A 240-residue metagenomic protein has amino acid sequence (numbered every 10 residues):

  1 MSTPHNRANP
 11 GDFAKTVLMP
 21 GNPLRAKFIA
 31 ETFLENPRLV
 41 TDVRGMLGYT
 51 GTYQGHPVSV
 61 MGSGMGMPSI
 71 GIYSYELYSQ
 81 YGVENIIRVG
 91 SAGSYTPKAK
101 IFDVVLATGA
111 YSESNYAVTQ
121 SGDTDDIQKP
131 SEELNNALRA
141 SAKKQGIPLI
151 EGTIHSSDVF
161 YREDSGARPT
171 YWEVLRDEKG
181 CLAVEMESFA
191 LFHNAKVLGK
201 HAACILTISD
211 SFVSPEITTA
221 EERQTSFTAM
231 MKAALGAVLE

Functional and structural regions predicted by a protein language model:
M1-A137: Metabolite-binding pocket within alpha/beta catalytic cores that recognizes anionic/polar moieties
P23, G93, H155-Y161, A190 (+1 more regions): Glycine-rich beta-alpha junction loops
S79, S165-G166, T218: Expand to "…catalyze enediolate/carbanion chemistry for C-C bond making/breaking, isomerization, decarboxylation
E84, L182, H201: Short acidic/polar active-site loop segments enriched in Thr and Asp
I127-G180: Active-site rim beta-loop-alpha module in soluble metabolic enzymes
A137-Q145, N194, A233-E240: Generic non-transmembrane alpha-helical segments
F189-E222: Zn-dependent metallopeptidase/amidohydrolase metal-coordination segment
F212-E240: His/Asp/Glu-rich mid-to-C-terminal helical/loop segments that flank catalytic regions of hydrolases
